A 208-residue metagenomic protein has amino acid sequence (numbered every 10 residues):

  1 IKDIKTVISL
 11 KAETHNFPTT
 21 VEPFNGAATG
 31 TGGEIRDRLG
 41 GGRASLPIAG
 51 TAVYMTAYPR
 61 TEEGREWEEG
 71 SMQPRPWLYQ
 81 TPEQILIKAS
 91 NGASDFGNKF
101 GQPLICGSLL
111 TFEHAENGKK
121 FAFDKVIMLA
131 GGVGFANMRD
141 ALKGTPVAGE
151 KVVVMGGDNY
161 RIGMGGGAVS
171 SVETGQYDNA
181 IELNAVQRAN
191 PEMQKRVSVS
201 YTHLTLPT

Functional and structural regions predicted by a protein language model:
I1-Y160, G166-T174: Long, structured ligand/cofactor-binding scaffold of large enzymes
N179: Gly/Ser/Thr-rich active-site loops/lids in small-molecule metabolic enzymes that frequently grip phosphoryl groups
E182-K195: Active-site pocket-shaping loop/turn-to-helix segments
S198-S200: Acidic, proline/serine/threonine- and glycine-rich low-complexity intrinsically disordered segments
T202-T208: Conserved small/polar residues in nucleotide/adenosyl-binding loops
